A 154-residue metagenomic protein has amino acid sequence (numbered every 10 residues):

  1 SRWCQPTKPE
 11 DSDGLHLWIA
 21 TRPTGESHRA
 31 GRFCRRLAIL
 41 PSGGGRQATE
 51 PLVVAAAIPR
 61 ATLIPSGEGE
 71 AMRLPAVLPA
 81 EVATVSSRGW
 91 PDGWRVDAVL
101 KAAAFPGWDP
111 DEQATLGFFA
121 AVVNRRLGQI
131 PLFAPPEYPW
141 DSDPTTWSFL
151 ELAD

Functional and structural regions predicted by a protein language model:
S1-D154: Structural preference for beta-rich elements and adjacent junctions enriched in aromatics
